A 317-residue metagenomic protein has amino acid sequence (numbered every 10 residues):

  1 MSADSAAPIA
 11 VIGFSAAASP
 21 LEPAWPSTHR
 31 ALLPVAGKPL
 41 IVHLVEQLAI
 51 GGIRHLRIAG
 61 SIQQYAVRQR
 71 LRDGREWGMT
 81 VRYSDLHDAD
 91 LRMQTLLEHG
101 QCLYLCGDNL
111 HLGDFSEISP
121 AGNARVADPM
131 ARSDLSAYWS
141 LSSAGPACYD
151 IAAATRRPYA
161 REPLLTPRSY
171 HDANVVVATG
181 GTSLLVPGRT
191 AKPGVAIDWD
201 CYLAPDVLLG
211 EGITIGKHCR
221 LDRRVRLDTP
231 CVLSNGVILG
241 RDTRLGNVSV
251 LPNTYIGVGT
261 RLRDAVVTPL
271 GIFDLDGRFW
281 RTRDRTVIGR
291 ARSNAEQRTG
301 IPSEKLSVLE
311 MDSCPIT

Functional and structural regions predicted by a protein language model:
S2-R72, M79-V81: N-terminal glycine-rich phosphate-binding loop and ensuing alpha1 helix
L32, Y83, C102, N123-V126 (+2 more regions): Conserved beta-strand scaffold positions in the cores of enzyme catalytic domains, especially in NTP/NDP-utilizing
R57, R75, S84, D114-N123 (+6 more regions): ATP/nucleotide-binding catalytic cores
Y65-D134: Conserved beta-loop-beta/alpha segment of the NTase-like Rossmann-fold superfamily that binds/positions NTPs
A131-A147: Conserved beta strand-loop-helix elements of the APE1-like EEP
S143-N235: Extended, small-residue-rich solenoid/repeat segments and analogous flexible loops that form exposed scaffolds
V237-T317: Glycine-rich hexapeptide-repeat left-handed beta-helix
